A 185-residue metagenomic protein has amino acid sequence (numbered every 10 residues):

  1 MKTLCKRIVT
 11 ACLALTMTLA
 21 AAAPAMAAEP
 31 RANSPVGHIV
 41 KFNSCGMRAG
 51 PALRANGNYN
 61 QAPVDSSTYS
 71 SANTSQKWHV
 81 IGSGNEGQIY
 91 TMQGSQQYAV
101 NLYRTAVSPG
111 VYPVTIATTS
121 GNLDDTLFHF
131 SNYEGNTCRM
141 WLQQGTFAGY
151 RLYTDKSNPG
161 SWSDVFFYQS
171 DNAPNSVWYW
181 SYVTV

Functional and structural regions predicted by a protein language model:
M1-K41, G50: N-terminal prepro-regions of secreted/extracellular proteins
A28-V185: Lectin-like carbohydrate-binding module/patch detector with strong preference for beta-trefoil
